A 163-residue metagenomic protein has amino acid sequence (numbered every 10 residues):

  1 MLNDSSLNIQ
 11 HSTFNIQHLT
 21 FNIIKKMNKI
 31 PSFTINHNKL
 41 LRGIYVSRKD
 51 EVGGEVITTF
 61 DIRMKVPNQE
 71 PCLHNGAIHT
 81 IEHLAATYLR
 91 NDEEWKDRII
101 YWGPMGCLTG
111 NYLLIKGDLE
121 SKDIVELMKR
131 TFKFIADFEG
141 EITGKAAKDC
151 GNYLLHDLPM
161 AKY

Functional and structural regions predicted by a protein language model:
M1-I23: Arg/Gly-rich low-complexity intrinsically disordered repeat tracts
L2, R42-I44, G106, G110: Glycine-centered flexibility motif
S6, E55-T59, L108-G110: A generic structural signal for beta-strand entry/edge sites
I23-N68: Non-catalytic terminal extensions that flank enzyme cores
I44-V46, I99-P104: Generic structural motif
E55-N91, Y101-W102: Active/ligand-binding-proximal structured segments within catalytic/core domains that scaffold catalytic residues
D92-K96: Short secondary-structure junctions
Y101-Y163: Active-site-adjacent, His/Asp/Glu-enriched structural segments that form or flank metal-binding and acid/base networks
